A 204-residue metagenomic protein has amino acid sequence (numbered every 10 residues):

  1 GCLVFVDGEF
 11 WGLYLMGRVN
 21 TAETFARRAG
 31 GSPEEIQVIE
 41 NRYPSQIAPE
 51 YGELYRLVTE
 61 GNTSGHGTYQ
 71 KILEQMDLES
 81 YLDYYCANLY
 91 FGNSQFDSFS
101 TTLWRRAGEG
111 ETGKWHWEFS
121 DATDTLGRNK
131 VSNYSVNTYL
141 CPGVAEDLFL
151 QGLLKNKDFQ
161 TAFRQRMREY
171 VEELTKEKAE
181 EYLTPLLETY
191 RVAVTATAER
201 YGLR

Functional and structural regions predicted by a protein language model:
C2-F5, F10, Y14, R42-R204: Middle-to-C-terminal accessory/interaction subdomains
V6-D7, W11-S45: Conserved structural core of kinase catalytic domains
